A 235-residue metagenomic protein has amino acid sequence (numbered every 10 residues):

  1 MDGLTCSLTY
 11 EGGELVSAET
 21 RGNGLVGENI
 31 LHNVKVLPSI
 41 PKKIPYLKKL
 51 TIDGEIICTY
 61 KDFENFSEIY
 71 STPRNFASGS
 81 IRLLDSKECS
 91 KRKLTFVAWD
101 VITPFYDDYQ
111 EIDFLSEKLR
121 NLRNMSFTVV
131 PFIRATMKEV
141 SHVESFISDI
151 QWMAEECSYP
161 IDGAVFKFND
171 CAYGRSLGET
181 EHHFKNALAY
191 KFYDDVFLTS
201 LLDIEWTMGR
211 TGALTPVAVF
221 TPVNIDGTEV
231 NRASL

Functional and structural regions predicted by a protein language model:
M1-L235: RNA/tRNA-interacting regions in translation and RNA-turnover enzymes
